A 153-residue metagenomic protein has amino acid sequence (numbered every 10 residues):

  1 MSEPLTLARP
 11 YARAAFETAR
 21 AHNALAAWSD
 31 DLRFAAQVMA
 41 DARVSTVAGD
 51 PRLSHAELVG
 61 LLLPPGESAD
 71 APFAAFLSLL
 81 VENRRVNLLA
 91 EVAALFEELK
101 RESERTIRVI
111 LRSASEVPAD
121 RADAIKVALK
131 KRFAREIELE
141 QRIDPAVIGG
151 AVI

Functional and structural regions predicted by a protein language model:
M1-V152: Elongated, mostly alpha-helical coiled-coil "stalk/stator" tethers of large membrane protein machines
